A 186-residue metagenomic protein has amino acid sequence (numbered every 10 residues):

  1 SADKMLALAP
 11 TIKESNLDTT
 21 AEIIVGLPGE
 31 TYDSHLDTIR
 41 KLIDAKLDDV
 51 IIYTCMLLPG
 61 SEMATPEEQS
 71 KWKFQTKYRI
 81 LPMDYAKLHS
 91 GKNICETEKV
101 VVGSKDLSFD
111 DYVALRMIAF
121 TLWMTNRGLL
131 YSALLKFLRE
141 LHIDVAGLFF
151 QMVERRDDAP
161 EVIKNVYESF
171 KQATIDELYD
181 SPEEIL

Functional and structural regions predicted by a protein language model:
S1-A146, Q151: A structural motif corresponding to the C-terminal lobe/cap of the Radical SAM core domain
E140-L186: Terminal or standalone catalytic/regulatory effector modules within metabolic enzymes and repeat proteins
